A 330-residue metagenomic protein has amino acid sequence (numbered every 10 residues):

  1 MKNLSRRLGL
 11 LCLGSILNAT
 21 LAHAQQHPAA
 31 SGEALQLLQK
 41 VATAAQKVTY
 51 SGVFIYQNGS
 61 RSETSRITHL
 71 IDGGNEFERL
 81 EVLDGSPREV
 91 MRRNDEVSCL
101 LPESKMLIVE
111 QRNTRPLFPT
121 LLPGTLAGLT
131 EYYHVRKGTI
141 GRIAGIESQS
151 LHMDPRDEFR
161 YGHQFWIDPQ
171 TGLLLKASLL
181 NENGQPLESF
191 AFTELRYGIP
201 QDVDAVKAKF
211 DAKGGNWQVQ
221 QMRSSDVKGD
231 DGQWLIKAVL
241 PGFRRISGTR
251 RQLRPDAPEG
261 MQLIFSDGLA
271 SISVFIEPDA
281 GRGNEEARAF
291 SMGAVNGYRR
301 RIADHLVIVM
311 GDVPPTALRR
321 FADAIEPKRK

Functional and structural regions predicted by a protein language model:
M1-L10: Bacterial N-terminal signal peptides that target proteins for export
G9-A19: Bacterial N-terminal signal peptides
T20-A24: Sec/Tat signal peptide C-region and signal peptidase I cleavage site
Q25-K105, E131-P169, L173-L179: N-terminal mature ectodomain segment of secretory-pathway/periplasmic proteins
C99-G124: Acidic/charged, solvent-exposed loop-and-adjacent secondary-structure segments enriched in E/D, K/R, S/T, and G/P
T171-L173, L180, G184-V203, I308-K330: Surface-exposed amphipathic alpha-helical segments
G214-A303, V313-A317: Short, solvent-exposed recognition patches
